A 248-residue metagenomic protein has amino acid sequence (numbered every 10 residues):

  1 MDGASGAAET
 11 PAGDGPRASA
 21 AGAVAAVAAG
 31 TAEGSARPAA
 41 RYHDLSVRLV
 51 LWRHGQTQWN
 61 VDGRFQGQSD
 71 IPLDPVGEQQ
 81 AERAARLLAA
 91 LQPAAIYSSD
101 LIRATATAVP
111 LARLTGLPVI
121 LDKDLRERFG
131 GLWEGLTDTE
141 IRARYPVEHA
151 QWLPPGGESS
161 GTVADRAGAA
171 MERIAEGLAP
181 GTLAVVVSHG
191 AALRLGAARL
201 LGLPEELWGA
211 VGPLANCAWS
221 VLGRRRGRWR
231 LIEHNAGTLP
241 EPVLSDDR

Functional and structural regions predicted by a protein language model:
D2-G3, D14, A20-D44, R83-R144 (+1 more regions): Phosphate-coordination/substrate-recognition cap region in phosphate-metabolizing enzymes
L49, T182-S188: Generic beta-sheet signal
V50, Q56-P110, G156-G168: Loop-to-helix element that buttresses phosphate recognition and phosphoryl-transfer chemistry
H54, H189: Short, conserved phosphate/pyrophosphate- and ester-handling motifs at nucleotide-, phospho-/glycolipid
A89-Q92, I174-L183: Glycine-rich phosphate-binding loop signature in dinucleotide/nucleotide-binding domains
R113-A169, G223, I232-N235, V243-R248: Phosphate-handling substructures
G190-R194, R230: GST superfamily/GST-like fold recognition
P204-R230: Domain-level recognition of soluble alpha/beta enzyme cores, biased toward histidine phosphatases/phosphomutases
